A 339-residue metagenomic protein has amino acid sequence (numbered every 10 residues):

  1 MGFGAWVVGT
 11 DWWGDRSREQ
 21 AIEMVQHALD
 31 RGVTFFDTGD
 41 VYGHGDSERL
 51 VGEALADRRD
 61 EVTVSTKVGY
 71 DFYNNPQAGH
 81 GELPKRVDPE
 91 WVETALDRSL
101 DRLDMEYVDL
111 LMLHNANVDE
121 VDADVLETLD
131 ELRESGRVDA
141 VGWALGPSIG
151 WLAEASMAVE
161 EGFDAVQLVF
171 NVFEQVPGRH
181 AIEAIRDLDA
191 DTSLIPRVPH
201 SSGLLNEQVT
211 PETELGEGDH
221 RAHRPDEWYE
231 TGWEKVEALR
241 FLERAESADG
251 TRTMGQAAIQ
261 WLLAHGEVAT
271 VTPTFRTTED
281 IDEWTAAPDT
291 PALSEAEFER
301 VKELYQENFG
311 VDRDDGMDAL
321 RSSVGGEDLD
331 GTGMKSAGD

Functional and structural regions predicted by a protein language model:
M1-T63: N-terminal binding-site loop/beta-alpha segment at the start of enzyme catalytic domains that lines or forms
F3, A21, F36, V51 (+9 more regions): Conserved, mostly hydrophobic/aromatic
V7-E19, A78-E90, A144: Active-site mouth loops of central-metabolism enzymes
D15-A28, R86-L103, S148-M157: Short, acidic/polar
D30, G52-T63, L100-D104, L129-R133 (+2 more regions): Acidic (Asp/Glu)-rich catalytic clusters
E61-Y73: A short, structured active-site edge motif that brings together acidic residues
L100-V121: Active-site groove signature of glycoside hydrolases
A116-L304, N308, V324-D339: Beta/alpha (TIM)-barrel catalytic core signal, keyed to glycine-rich beta->alpha loops juxtaposed to Asp/Glu that bind
